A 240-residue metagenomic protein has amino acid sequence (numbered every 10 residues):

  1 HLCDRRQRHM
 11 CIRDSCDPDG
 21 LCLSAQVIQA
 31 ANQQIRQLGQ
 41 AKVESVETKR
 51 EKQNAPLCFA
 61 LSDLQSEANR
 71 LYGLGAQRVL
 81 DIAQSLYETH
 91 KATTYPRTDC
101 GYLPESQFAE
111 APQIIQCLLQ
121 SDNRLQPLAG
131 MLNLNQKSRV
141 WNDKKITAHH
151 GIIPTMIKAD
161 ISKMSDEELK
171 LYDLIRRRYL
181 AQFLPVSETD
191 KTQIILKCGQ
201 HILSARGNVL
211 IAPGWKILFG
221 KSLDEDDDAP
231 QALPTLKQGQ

Functional and structural regions predicted by a protein language model:
H1-I12: Single conserved hydrophobic/aromatic residue that forms the stacking wall/gate of nucleotide- or nucleobase-binding
R5-R6, D160-L218: Catalytic and ligand-binding motifs that coordinate phosphates/metal ions in nucleic-acid-processing enzymes
R13-Q29, N208-E225: Extended active-site and interfacial segments that coordinate phosphate-rich ligands in large catalytic machineries
A25-L171, F183, T189-K191, F219-Q240: Structured DNA-binding interfaces in DNA transaction proteins
